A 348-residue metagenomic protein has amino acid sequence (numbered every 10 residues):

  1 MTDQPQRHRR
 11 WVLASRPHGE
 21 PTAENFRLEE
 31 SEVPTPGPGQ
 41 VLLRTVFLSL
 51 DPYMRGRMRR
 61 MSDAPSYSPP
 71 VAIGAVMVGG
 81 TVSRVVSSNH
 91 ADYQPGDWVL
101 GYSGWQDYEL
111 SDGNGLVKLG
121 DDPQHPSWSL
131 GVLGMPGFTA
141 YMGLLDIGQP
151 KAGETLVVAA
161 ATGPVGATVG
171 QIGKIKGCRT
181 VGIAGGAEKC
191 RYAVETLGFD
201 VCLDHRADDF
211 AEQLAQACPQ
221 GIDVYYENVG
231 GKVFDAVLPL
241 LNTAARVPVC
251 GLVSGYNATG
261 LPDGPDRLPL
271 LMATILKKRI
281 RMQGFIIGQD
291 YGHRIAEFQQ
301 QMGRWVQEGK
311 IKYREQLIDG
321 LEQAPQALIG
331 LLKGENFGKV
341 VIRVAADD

Functional and structural regions predicted by a protein language model:
T2-Q6, Q289-D348: C-terminal hydrophobic helical "lid"/dimerization subdomain of Rossmann-like NAD(P)H-dependent oxidoreductases
D3, S15-V46: A short N-terminal beta-strand-loop micro-motif at the entrance of redox/enzyme domains
E32-L50, M58-W105: Glycine-rich beta-strand-centered segment in the early N-terminal region that forms part of a ligand/cofactor-binding
A75-S87, A91-A160, C202: NAD(P)H dinucleotide-binding glycine-rich loop of Rossmann-like/cofactor-binding domains, especially the beta1-alpha1
D107, G185-A193, F210, R267-M272: Short, glycine/polar-rich helix-capping loops at beta-to-alpha or helix-loop-helix junctions that flank or form
L130-D208: Mid-domain Rossmann-like dinucleotide-binding core that forms the NAD(H)/NADP(H) cofactor-binding site
D209-P219: Short amphipathic alpha-helix with an adjacent loop that forms part of the alpha/beta core around
K232-I311, V344-D348: Glycine-rich phosphate-binding loop and adjacent beta-alpha segment of Rossmann(oid) nucleotide-cofactor-binding
